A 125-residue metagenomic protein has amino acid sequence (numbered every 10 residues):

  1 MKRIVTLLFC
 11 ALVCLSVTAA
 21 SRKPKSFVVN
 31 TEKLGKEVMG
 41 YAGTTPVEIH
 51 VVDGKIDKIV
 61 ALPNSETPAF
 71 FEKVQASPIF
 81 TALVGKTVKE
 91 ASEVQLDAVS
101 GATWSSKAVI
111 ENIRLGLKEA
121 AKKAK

Functional and structural regions predicted by a protein language model:
K2-L8: Sec-dependent signal peptide recognition, specifically the positively charged N-region followed immediately by
T6, T18-K125: Flexible, solvent-exposed loop/hinge segments and secondary-structure transition points
C10-T18: Hydrophobic h-region of N-terminal signal peptides that target proteins for export in Gram-negative bacteria
